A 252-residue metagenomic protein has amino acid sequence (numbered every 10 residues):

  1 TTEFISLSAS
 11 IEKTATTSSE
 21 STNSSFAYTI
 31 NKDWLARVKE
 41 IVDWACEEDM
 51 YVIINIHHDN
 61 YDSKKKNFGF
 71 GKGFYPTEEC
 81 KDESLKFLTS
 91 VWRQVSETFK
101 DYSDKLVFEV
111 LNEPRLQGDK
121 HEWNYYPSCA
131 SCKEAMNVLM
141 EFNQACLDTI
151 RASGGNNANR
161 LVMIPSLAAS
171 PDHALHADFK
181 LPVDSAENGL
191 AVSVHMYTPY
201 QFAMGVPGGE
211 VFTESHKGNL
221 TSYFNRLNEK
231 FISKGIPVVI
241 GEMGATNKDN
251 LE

Functional and structural regions predicted by a protein language model:
T1, L7-K13, E20-Y28, C80 (+1 more regions): Acidic/histidine-rich helix-loop elements that form or flank divalent-metal/phosphate-binding sites at the catalytic
T1-S6, I53, Y223-F231: Catalytic domains of carbohydrate-active enzymes, especially glycoside hydrolases
T1-T2, I56, V194-Y197: Short loop/turn segments at strand-loop or loop-helix junctions that form parts of catalytic or ligand-binding pockets
F4-L7, N60-D62, P171-D172, T246-N250: Short, solvent-exposed loop/turn segments at secondary-structure junctions
E12-H58, D62, K66-V110, V138-S153: An active-site-proximal structural segment forming one wall of the substrate-binding cleft that immediately precedes
T29-I30, D249-E252: Short, solvent-exposed loop/turn segments at secondary-structure boundaries
Y75-G208, E214-H216, S222-T246: Active-site region of glycoside hydrolase catalytic domains
